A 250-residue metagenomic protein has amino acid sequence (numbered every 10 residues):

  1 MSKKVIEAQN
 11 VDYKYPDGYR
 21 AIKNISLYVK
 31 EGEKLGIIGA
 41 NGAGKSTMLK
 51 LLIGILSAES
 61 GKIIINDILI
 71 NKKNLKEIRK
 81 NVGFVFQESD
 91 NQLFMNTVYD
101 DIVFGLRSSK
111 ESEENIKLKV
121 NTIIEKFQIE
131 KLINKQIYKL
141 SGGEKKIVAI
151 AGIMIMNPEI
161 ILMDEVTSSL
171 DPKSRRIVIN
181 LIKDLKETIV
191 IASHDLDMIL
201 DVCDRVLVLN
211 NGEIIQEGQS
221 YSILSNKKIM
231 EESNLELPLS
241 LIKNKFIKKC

Functional and structural regions predicted by a protein language model:
I38-A40: The feature captures the beta-strand-to-loop junction immediately N-terminal to the Walker
I53: Helix-to-loop junction immediately C-terminal to a conserved catalytic motif
E114-L132: Conserved ABC ATPase "signature" region
Q136-L140, E144: Conserved ABC ATPase signature
I161-D164: Catalytic Walker B motif of ABC-type/P-loop ATPase nucleotide-binding domains
S193-H194: H-loop/switch region of ABC-family ATPase nucleotide-binding domains
E213-E236: Conserved beta-strand-loop-alpha-helix hinge in the C-terminal portion of ABC ATPase nucleotide-binding domains
